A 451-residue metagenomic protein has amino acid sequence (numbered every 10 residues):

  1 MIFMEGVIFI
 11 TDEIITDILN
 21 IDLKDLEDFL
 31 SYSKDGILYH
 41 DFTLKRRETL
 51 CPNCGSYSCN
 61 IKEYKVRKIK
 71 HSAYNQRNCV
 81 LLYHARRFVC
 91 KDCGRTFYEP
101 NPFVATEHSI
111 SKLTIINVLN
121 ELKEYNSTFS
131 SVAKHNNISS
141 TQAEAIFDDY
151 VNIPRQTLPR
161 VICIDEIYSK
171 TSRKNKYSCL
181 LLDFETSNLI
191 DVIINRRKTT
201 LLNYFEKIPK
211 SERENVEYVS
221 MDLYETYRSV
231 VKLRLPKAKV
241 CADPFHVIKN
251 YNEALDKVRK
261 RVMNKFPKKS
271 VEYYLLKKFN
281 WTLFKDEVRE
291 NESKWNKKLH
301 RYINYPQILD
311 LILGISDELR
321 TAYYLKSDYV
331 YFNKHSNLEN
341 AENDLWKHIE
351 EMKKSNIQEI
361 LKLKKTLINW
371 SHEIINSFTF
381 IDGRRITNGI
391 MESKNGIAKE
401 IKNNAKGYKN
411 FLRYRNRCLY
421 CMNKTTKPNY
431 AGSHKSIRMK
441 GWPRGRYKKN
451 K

Functional and structural regions predicted by a protein language model:
I2, G55, K70-R173, R213-V216: Short, positively charged, Gly/Tyr-enriched micro-motifs that form contact patches at catalytic or ligand/partner
I2-N101: Short, conserved DNA-binding cores of transcription-related domains
E48, N53, N60, F147 (+6 more regions): Acidic/histidine-rich catalytic cores and adjacent linkers of DNA breakage/strand-transfer/modification proteins
S58, S139, Y150-V151, L223 (+2 more regions): The DNA-recognition helices of helix-turn-helix-type DNA-binding domains
T96, K198-T199, V230: Short, well-ordered secondary-structure "scaffold" segments embedded in the functional core of diverse domains
E107-I110, L189-E212, Y218: Active-site beta-loop-alpha junctions of metal-dependent nucleic acid enzymes, especially the RNase H-like/DDE
N175-L180: Short glycine-rich loop/turn motifs
V247-K268: Short alpha-helix plus adjacent loop in nuclease-associated cores
